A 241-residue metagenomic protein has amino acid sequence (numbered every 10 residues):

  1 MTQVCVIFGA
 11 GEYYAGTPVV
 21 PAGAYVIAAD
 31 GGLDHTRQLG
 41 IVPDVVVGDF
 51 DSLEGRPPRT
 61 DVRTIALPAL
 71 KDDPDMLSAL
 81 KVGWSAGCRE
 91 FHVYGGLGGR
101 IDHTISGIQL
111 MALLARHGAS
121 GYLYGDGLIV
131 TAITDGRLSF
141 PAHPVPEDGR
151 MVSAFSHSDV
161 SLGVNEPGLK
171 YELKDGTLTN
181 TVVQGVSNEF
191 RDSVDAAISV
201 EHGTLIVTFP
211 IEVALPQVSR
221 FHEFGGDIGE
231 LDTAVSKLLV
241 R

Functional and structural regions predicted by a protein language model:
M1-P58: N-terminal beta-strand-loop-alpha-helix module at the start of alpha/beta ligand-binding or catalytic domains
A15, D73-L77, R100-I105: Short glycine/serine/threonine-rich phosphate/pyrophosphate-binding segments that cradle anionic phosphate groups
P21-A24, I41-D44, I108-A112, S139 (+2 more regions): Short, solvent-exposed amphipathic alpha-helical segments in soluble enzyme and RNA/protein-processing domains
V62-R63, L67-P68, A119-Y122, G149-S153 (+1 more regions): A glycine-rich helix N-cap at a beta->alpha junction
T64-A86: Short phosphate-binding loop-to-helix
H92-S139: Anionic-ligand-binding alpha/beta catalytic cores of soluble enzymes and soluble regulatory domains that recognize
I133-R241: Long, charged alpha-helical interface segments
